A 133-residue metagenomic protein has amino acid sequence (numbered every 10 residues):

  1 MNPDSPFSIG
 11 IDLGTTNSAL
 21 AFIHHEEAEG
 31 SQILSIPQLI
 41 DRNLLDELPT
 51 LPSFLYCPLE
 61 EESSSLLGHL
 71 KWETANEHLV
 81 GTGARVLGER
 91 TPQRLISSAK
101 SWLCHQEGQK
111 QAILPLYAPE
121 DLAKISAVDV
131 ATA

Functional and structural regions predicted by a protein language model:
N2-G30: Gly/Thr-rich phosphate-binding beta-strand-loop-beta motif of the actin/hexokinase/Hsp70
Q32-A133: Phosphate-binding loop and its immediate beta->loop->alpha context in nucleotide/phosphate-handling enzymes
